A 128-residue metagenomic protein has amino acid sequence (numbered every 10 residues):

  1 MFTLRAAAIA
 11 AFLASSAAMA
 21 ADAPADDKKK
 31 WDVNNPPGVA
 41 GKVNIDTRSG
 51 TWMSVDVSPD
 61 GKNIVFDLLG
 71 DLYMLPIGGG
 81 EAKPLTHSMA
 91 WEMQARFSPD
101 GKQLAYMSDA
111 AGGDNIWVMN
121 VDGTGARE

Functional and structural regions predicted by a protein language model:
M1-A7: Bacterial N-terminal signal peptides that target proteins for export
A8-L13, A17: Hydrophobic helical h-region of N-terminal Sec-dependent signal peptides in bacterial secretory/periplasmic proteins
A21-E128: Sequence signature of WD/YWTD-type beta-propeller architectures
